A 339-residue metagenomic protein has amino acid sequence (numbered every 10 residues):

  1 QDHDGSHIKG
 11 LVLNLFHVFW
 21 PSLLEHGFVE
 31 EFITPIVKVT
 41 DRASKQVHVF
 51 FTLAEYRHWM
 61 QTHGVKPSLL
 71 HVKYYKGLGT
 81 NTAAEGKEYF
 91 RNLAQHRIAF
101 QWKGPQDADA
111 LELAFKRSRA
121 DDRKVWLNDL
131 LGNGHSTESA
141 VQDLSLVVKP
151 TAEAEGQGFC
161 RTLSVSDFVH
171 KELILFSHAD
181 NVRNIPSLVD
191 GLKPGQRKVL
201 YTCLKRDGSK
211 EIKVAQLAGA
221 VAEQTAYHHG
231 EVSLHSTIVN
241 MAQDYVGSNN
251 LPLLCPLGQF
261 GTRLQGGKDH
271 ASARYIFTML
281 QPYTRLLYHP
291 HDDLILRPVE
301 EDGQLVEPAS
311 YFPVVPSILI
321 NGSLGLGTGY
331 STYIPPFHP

Functional and structural regions predicted by a protein language model:
Q1-P339: Conserved phosphate-chemistry cores used by DNA topoisomerases
